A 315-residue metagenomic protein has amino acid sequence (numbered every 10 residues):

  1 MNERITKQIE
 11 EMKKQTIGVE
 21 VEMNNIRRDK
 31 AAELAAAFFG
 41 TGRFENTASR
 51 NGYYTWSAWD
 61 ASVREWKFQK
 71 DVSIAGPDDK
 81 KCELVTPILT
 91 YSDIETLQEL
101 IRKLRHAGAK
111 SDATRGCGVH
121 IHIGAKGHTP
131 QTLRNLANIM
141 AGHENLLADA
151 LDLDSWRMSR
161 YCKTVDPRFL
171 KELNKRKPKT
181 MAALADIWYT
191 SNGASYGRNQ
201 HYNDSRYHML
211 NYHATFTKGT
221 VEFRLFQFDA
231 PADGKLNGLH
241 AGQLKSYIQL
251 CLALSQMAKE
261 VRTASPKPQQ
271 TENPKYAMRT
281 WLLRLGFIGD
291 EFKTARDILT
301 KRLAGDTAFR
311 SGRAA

Functional and structural regions predicted by a protein language model:
M1-A113, K126-A315: C-terminal accessory/tail domains of diverse enzymes
R115-V119, I123: Short, conserved phosphate-binding/catalytic loop or strand-edge motifs used in phosphoryl-/nucleotidyl-transfer
